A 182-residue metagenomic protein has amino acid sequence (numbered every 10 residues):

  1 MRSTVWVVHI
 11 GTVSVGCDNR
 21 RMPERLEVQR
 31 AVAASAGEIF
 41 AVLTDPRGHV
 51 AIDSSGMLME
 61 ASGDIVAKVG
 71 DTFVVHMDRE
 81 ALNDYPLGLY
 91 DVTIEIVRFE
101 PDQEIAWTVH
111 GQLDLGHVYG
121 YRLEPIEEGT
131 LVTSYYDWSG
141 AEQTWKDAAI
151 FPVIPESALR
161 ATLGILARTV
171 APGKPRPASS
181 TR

Functional and structural regions predicted by a protein language model:
R2, R20-R21, R182: Basic polycationic patches enriched in arginine
T12-V66: Hydrophobic ligand-binding cavity/cleft-lining segments
R25-E27, G88-T93, L115-G120: Short, surface-exposed coil-to-beta transition loops
A36-G37, I65-K68, V97-Q103, R122-L131: A short, structured loop/turn motif at beta-sheet edges
A61-H110, G164-S179: Glycine-rich portal/gate segments that line the openings of hydrophobic small-molecule binding cavities
A106-A161, P177-S179: Beta-strand/loop substructures that line and gate deep hydrophobic ligand-binding cavities in soluble
